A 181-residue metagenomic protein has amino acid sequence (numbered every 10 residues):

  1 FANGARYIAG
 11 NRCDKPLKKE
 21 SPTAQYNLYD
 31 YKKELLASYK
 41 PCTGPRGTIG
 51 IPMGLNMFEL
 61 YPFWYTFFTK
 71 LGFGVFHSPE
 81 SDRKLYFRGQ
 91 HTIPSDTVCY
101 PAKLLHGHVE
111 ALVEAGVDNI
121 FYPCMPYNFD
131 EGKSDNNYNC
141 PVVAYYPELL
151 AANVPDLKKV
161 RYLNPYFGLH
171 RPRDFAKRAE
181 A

Functional and structural regions predicted by a protein language model:
F1-A181: An N-terminal assembly and electron-transfer interface module characteristic of large anaerobic redox and radical
